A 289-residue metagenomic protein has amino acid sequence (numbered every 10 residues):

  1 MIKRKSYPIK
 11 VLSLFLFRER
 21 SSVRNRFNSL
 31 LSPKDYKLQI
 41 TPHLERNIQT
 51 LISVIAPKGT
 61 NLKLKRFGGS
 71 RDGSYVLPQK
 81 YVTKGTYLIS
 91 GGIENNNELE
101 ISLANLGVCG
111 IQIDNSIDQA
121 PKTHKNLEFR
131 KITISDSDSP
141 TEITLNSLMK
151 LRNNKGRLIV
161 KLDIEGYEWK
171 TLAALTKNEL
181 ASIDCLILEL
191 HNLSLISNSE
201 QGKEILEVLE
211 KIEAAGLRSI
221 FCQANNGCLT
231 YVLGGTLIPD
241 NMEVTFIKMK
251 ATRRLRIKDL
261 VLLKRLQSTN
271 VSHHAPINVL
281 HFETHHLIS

Functional and structural regions predicted by a protein language model:
Y7-T86, N95-N96, T141-G156, N192-S289: Rossmann-like AdoMet/SAM-dependent catalytic core
L64-T141: SAM cofactor-binding core of SAM-dependent methyltransferases, primarily the Rossmann-like beta-alpha-beta module
Y81-T83, L103-L106, K177-I183, I212: Short, conserved loop/helix-junction motifs that constitute active-site signature segments in enzyme catalytic cores
E98-N105, K170-E179, V208: A short acidic, amphipathic alpha-helical/loop segment
K125, S182, D240-M242: Residues that flank catalytic or metal-binding motifs in active/ligand-binding sites
G156-K161, C185: Short SAM/SAH-binding signature in class I
L162-Y167: Switch II (G3) loop of P-loop NTPases
S182-L193: Conserved beta-strand signature within the Rossmann-like core of class I S-adenosyl-L-methionine
